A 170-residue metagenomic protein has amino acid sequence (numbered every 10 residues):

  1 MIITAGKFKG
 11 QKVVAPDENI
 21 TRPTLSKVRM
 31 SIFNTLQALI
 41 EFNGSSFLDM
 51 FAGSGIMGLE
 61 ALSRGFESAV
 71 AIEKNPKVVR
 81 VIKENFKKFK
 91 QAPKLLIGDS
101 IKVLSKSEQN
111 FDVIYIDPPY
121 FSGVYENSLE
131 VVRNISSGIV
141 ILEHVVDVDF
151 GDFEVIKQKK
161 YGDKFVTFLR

Functional and structural regions predicted by a protein language model:
M1-R170: Class I S-adenosyl-L-methionine-dependent methyltransferase catalytic core
